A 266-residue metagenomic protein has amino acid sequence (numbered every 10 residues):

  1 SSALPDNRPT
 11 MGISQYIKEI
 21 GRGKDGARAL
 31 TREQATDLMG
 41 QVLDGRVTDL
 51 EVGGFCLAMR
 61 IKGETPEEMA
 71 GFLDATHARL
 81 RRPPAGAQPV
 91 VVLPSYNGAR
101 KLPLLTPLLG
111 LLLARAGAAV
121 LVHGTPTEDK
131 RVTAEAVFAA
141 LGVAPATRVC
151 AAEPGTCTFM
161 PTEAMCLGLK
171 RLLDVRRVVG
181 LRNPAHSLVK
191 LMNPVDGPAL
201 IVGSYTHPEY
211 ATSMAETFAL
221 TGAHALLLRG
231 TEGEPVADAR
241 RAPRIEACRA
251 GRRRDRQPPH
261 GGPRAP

Functional and structural regions predicted by a protein language model:
R8-L102, A114-A116, V120: Acidic, glycine/proline-rich low-complexity segments that act as flexible tails and inter-domain linkers
G12-E19, G23-D25, L30, L80-P83 (+2 more regions): Glycine-rich anion-binding loops and their surrounding alpha/beta cores
G54, A58, E64-F72, P126-T147 (+2 more regions): Short, structured segments at the rim of ligand-binding sites
F55, L109, M214: Aromatic/hydrophobic pocket-lining residues that form π-stacking "cages" and hydrophobic walls in ligand
K62-G63, N97-K101, T127-D129, L167 (+1 more regions): Short, small-residue-enriched loops and turns at beta-alpha junctions that line or gate enzyme active sites
Q88-E153, T158: A generic, well-ordered mixed alpha/beta core segment in the N-terminal half of proteins
